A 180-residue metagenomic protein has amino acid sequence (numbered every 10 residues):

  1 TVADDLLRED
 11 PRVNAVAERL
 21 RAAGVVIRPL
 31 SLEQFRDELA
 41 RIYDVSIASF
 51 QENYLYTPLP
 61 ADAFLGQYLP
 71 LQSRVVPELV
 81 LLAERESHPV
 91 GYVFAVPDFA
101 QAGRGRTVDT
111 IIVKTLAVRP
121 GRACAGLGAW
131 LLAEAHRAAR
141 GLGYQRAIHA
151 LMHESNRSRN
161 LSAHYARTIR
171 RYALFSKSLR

Functional and structural regions predicted by a protein language model:
T1, L82, F94, I148-L151: Short beta-strand segments
T1-V26, H164, A173-R180: Acyl-donor-binding surface of acyltransferase catalytic domains
A3, D98, M152-E154: An acidic- and aromatic-residue-enriched active-site/binding cleft used to recognize and process polar
P29-P120: A conserved beta-strand-loop-helix scaffold within acyl/acetyltransferase catalytic domains
E78, V90-Y92, V108-V113, G126 (+4 more regions): Active-site lining segments that contact anionic ligands and/or coordinate catalytic metals
G103-T107, L116-R119, S158-R180: Alpha-helical subdomain
T115-V118, A123-G141: Conserved acetyl-CoA-binding loop-helix of GNAT-fold acetyltransferases
A139-H153: Conserved GNAT acetyl-CoA-binding A-motif
